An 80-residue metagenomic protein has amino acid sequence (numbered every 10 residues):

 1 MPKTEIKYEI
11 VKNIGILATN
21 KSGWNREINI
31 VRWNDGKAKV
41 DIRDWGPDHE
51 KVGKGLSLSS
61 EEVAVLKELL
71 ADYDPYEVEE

Functional and structural regions predicted by a protein language model:
M1-E80: Positively charged, low-complexity terminal tracts and the immediately adjacent first secondary-structure elements
